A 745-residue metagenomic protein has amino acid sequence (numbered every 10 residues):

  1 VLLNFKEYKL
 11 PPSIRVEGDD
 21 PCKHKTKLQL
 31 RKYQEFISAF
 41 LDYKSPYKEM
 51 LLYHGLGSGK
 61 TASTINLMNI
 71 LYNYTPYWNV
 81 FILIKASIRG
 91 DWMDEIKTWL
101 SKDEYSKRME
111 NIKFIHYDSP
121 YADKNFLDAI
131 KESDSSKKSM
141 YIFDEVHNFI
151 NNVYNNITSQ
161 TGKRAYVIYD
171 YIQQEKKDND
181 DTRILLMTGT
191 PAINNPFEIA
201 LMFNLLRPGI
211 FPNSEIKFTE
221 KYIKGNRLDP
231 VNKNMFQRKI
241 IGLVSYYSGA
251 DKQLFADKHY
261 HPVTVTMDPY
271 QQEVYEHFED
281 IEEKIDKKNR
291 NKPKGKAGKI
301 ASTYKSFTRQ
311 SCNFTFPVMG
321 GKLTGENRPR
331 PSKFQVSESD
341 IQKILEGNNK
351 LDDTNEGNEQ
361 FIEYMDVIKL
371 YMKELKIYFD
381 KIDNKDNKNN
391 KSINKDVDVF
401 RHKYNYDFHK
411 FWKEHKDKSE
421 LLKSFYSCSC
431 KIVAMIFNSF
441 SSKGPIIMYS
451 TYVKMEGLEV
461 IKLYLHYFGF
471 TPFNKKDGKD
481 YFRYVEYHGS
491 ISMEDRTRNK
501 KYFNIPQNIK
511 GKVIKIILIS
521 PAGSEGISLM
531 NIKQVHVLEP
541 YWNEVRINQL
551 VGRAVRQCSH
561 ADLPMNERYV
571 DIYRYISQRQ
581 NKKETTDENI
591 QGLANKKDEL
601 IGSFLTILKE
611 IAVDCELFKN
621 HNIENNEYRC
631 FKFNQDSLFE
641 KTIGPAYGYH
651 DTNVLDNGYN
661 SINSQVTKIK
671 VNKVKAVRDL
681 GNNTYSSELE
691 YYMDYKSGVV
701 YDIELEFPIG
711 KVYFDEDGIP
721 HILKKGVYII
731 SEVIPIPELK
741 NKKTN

Functional and structural regions predicted by a protein language model:
V1-N508, K512-N531, E567-S661: Helicase motor interdomain insertion/brace
P196-I199, Y541-I547: Conserved AAA+/SF3 P-loop NTPase catalytic/coupling segment centered on the Walker-B
A522, P540, D562: Short glycine-rich donor-binding/catalytic loop of glycosyltransferases that coordinates the nucleotide-sugar
V535: Short conserved active-site loop signatures built around small residues
N543-L563: Conserved SF2 helicase motif VI
N626-N745: The feature captures the C-terminal accessory region of ATP-dependent helicases and related nucleic-acid translocases
